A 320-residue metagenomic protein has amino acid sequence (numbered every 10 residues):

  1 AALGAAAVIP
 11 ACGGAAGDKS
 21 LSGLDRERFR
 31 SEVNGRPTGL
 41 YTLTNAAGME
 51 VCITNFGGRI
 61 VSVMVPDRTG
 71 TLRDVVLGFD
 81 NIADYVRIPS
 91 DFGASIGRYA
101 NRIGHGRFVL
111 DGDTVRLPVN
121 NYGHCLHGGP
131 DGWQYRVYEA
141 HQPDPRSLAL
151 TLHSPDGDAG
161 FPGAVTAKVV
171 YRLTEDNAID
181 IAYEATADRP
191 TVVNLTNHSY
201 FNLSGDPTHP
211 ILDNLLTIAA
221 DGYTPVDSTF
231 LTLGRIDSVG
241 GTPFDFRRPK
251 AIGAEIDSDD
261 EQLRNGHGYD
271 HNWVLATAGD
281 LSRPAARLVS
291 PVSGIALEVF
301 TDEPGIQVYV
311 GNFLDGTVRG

Functional and structural regions predicted by a protein language model:
A1-L3: N-terminal export leaders
C12-V51, N55-G320: An exposed, glycine/acidic-rich loop-and-rim segment of catalytic or binding clefts
